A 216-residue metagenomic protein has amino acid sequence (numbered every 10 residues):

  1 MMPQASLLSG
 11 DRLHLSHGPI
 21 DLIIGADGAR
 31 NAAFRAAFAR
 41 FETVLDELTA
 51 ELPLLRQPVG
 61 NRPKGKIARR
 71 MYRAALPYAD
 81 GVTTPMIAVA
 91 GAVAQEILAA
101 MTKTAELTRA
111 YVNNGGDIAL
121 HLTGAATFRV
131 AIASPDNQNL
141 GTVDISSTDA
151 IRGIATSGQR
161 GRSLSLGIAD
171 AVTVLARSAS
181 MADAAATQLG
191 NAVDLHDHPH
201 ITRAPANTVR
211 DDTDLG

Functional and structural regions predicted by a protein language model:
M1-A37: N-terminal basic/disordered segments at the start of proteins
M1-P3, R30-N113, R177-G216: Alpha/propeptide regions of enzymes that mature by internal proteolysis
L7-H17, K66, I154-G158, R162: N-proximal short alpha-helices
H17-P19, N113-G116: Short Gly/Ser/Thr- and Asp/Glu-enriched loop/turn motifs at secondary-structure junctions
D21, P77, G81, R162-S165 (+1 more regions): General secondary-structure edge motif
N114-L215: Conserved mixed alpha/beta catalytic, RNA-binding, or beta-rich assembly cores of soluble enzyme, regulatory
